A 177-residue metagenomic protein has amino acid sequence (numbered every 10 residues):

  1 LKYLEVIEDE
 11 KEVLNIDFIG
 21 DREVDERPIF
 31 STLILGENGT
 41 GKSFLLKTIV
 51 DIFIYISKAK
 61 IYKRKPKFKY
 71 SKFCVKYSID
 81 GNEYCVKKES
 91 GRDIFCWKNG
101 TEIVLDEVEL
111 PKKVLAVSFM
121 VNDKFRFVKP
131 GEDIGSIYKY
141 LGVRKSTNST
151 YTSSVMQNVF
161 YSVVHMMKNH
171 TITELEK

Functional and structural regions predicted by a protein language model:
L1-K177: P-loop NTPase switch/coupling surface
